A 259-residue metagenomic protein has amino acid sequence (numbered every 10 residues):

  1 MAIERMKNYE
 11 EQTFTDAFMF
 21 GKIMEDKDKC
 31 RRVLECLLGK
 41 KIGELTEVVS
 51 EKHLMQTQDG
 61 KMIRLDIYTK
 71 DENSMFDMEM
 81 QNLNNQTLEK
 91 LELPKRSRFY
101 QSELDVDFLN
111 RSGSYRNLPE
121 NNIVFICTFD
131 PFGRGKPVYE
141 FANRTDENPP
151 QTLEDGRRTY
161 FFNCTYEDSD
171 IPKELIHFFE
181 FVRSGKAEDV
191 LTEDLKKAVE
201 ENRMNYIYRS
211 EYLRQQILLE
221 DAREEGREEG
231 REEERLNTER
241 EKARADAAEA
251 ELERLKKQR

Functional and structural regions predicted by a protein language model:
M1-R158, D168: Accessory alpha/beta interaction modules
A2-E10, F14, F18, E72 (+2 more regions): Short, charged alpha-helical interaction segments and adjacent helix-coil junctions
D26, V106, N121, E147 (+5 more regions): A generic structural signal for solvent-exposed, polar alpha-helical segments
L153-E167, E174-I176, R183-K186: N-terminal globular core domains of eukaryotic regulatory proteins
